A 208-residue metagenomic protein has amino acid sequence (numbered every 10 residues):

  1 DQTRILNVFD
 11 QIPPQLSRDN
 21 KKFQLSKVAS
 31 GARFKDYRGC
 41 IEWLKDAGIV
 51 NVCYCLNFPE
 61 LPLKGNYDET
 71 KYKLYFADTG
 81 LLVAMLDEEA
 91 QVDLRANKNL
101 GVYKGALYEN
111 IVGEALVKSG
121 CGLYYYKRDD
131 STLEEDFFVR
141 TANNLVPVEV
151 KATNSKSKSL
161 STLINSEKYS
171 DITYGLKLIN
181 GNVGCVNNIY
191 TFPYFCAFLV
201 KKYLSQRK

Functional and structural regions predicted by a protein language model:
D1-A142: Accessory nucleic acid-recognition modules appended to NTPase machines
N51-V52, F76, Y125, E149 (+2 more regions): Structural signal for conserved beta-strand scaffold positions within catalytic alpha/beta enzyme cores
A84, S157-K158, G184-N188: Switch/connector loops and helix/strand junctions flanking conserved nucleotide-binding motifs in nucleotide-processing
A90, I164-E167: Short, solvent-exposed amphipathic alpha-helical segments in soluble enzyme and RNA/protein-processing domains
R128, S170-Y190: Nucleic-acid nuclease catalytic cores
L145-S155: Active-site ExK catalytic segment of metal-dependent nucleases
N154-L163: Active-site-adjacent loop/helix micro-motif of nuclease/hydrolase catalytic cores
G181-K208: Domain-level recognition of nuclease-like catalytic cores that cleave nucleotide substrates
